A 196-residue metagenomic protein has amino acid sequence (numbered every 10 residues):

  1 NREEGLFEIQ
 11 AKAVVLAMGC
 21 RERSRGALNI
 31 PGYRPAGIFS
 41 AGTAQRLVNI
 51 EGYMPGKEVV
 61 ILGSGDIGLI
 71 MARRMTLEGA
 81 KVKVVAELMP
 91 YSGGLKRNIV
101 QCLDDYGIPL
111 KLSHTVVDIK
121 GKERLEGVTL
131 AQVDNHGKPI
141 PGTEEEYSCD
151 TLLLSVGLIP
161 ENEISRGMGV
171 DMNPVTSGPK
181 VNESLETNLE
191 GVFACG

Functional and structural regions predicted by a protein language model:
N1-G196: Residues forming the flavin
